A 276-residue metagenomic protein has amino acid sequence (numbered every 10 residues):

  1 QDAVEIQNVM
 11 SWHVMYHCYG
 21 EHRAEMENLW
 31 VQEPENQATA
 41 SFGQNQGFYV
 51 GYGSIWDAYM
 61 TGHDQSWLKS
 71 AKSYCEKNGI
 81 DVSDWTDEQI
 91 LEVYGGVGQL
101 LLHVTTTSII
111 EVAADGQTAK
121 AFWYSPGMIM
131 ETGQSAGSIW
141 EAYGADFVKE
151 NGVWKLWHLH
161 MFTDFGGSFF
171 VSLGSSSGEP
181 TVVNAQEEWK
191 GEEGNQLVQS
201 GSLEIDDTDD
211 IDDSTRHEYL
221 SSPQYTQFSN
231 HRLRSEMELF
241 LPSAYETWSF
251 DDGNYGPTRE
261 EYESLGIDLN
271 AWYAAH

Functional and structural regions predicted by a protein language model:
Q1, E5, V14, G43 (+4 more regions): Conserved aromatic-histidine-acidic binding/catalytic patches
Q1-S11, H17, V153-H276: Terminal "cap-and-tail" regions of soluble proteins that handle hydrophobic small molecules
M10-H13, E35, T105-I109, T118 (+3 more regions): Extracellular structured ligand-interaction cores
H13-G20, L29: N-terminal carbohydrate-binding/catalytic regions of secreted carbohydrate-active enzymes
V14, Q32-N36, N45, P126-M128 (+1 more regions): Short, solvent-exposed loop/turn segments at secondary-structure junctions
Y19-R23, D115, V148-V153: Secondary-structure boundary elements
R23-Y124: A solvent-exposed, acidic/Ser-Thr-rich amphipathic alpha-helical stretch
Q117-N151, F165-A185: Exposed beta-sheet edge and beta->alpha loop/turn motif
